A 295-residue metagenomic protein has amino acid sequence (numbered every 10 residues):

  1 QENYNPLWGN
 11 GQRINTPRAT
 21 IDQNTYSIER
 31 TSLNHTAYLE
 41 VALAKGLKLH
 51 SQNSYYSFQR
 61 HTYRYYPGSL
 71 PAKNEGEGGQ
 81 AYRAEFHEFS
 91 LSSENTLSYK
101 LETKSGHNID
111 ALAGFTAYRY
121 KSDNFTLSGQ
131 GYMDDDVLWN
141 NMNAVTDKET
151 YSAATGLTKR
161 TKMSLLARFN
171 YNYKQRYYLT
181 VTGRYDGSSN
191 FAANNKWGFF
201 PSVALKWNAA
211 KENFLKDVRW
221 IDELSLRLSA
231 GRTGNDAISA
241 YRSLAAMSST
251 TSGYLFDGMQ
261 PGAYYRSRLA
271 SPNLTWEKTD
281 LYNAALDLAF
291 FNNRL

Functional and structural regions predicted by a protein language model:
P6-Y66, G76-L295: Extracellular/periplasmic, surface-exposed regions of secreted and cell-surface proteins
A72-K73: N-terminal, polar/charged subdomain of small-to-medium soluble alpha/beta proteins
